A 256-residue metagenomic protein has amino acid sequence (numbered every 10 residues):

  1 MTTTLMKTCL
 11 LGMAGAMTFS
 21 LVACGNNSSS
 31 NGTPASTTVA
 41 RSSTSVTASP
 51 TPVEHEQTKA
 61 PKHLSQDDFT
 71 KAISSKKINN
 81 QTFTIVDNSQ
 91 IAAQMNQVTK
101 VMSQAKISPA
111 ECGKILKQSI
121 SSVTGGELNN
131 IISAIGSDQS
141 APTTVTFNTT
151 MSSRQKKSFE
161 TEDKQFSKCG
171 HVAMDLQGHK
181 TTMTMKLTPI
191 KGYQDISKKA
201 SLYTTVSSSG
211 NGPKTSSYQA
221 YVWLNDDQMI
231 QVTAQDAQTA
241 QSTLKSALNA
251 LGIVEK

Functional and structural regions predicted by a protein language model:
M1-G12: Bacterial N-terminal signal peptides that target proteins for export
F19-A23: C-terminal motif of bacterial Sec signal peptides marking the signal peptidase cleavage site
G25-H55: Short, low-complexity, disordered segments immediately C-terminal to signal peptides in bacterial exported proteins
V46-I132: N-terminal "mature-domain start" segment
L128-E160: A short acidic-to-branched-hydrophobic micro-motif
T144-F147, Q219, D226-Q235: Short, well-ordered beta-strand elements
F166-S216: Short Gly/Thr-rich strand-loop-strand
Q231-K256: Surface-exposed amphipathic alpha-helical segments
